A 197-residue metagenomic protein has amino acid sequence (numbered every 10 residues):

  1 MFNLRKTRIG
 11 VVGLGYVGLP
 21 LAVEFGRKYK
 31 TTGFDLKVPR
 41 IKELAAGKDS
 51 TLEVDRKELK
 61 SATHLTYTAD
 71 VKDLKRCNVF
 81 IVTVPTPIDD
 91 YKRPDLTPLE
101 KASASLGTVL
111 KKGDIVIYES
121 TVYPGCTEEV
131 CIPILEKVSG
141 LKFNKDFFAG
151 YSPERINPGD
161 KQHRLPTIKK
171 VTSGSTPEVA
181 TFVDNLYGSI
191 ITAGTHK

Functional and structural regions predicted by a protein language model:
M1-K197: Structural/interface elements that position substrates and couple domains in central-metabolism enzymes
